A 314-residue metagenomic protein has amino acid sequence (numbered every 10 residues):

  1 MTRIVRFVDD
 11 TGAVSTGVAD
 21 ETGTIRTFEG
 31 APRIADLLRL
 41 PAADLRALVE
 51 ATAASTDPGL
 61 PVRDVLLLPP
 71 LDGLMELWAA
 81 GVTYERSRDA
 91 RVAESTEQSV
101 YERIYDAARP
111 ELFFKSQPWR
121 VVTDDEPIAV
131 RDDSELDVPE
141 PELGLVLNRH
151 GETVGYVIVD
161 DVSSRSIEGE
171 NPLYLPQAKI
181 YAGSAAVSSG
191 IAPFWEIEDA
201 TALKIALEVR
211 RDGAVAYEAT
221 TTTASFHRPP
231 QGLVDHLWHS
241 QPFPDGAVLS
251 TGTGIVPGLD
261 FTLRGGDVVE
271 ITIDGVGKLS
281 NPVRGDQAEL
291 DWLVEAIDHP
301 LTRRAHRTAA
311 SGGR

Functional and structural regions predicted by a protein language model:
M1-A80, E85, G232, P282-R314: Generic N-terminal segment detector
M1-T2, T11-A13, D20-E21, E140-P141 (+2 more regions): A short, compositionally biased
V8-G12, A19-T24, L147-G151, R210-A214 (+1 more regions): Short acidic-glycine loop/turn motifs at beta-strand connectors
T16, A80, V154, T251-T253: Short glycine-rich loop/turn motifs that provide flexible caps or phosphate-binding loops at active sites
P32, D160, T222-T223: A generic structural motif
R46-G213, R304-A310: Active-site microenvironments in enzyme catalytic cores
R165-R314: Catalytic-pocket segment enriched in acidic/His residues
